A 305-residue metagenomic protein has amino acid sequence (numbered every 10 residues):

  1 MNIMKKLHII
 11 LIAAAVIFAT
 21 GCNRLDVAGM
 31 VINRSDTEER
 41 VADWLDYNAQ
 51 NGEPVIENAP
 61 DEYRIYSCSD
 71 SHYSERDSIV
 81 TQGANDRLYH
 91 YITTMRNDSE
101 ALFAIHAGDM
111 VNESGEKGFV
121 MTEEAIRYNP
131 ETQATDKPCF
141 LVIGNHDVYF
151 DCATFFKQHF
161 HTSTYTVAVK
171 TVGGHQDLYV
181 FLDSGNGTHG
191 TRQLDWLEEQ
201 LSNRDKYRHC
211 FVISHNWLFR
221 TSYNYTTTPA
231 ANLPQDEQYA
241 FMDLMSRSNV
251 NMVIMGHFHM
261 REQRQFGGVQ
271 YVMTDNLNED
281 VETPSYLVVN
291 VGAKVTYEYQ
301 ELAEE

Functional and structural regions predicted by a protein language model:
K5-I12: Sec-dependent signal peptide recognition, specifically the positively charged N-region followed immediately by
F18-G21: C-terminal motif of bacterial Sec signal peptides marking the signal peptidase cleavage site
N23-G118: N-terminal active-site segment of His-dependent metallophosphoesterases
S35-E53, E57, G115-H209, A231 (+3 more regions): Extended active-site neighborhood of metal-dependent phosphoesterases/phosphodiesterases
I65-S67, H106, L141, V212 (+1 more regions): Residue-level marker for buried hydrophobic side chains located in beta-strands that build the well-ordered beta-sheet
D70, G108-D109, G144-N145, H215 (+1 more regions): Active-site glycine-centered loops adjacent to acidic/histidine catalytic or metal-binding residues that shape
V80, Y207-M255, D280: Active-site-proximal segments of metal-dependent phosphoesterases and phosphodiesterases across multiple
Y299-E305: Short, solvent-exposed aromatic-acidic interface loops
